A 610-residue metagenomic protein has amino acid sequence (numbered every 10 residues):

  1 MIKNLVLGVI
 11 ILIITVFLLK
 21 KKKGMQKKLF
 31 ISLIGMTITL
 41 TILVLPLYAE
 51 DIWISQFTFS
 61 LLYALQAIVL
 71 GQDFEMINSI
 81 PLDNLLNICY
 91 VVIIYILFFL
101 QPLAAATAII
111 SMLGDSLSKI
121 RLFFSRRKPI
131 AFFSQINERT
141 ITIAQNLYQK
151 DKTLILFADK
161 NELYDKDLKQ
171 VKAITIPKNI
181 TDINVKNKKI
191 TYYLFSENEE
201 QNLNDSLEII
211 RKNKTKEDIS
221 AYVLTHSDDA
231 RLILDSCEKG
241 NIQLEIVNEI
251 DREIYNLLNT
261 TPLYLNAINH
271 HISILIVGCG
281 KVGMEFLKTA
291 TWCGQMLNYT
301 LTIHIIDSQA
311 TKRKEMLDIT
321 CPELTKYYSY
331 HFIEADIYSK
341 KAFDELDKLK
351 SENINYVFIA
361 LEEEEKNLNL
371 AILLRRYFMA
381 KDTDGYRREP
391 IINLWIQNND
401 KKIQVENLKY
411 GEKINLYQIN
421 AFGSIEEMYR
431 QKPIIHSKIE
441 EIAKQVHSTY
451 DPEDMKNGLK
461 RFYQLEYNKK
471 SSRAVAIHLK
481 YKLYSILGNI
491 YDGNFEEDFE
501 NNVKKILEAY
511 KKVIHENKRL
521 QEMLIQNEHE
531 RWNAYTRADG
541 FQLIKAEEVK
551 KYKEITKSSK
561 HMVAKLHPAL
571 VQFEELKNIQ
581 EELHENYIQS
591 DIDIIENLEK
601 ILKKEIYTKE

Functional and structural regions predicted by a protein language model:
M1-T39, L43-V44, Y48-L62, Q66 (+3 more regions): Cytosolic regulatory regions of ion transport systems
V563-H567: Short, conserved phosphate-binding/catalytic loop or strand-edge motifs used in phosphoryl-/nucleotidyl-transfer
